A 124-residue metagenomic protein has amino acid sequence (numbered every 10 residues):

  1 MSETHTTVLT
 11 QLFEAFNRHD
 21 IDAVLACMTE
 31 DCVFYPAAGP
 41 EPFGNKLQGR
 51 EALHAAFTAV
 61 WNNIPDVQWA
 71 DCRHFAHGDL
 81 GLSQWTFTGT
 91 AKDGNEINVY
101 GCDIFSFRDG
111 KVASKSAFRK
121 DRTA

Functional and structural regions predicted by a protein language model:
M1-D31: Short, low-complexity N-terminal intrinsically disordered segments enriched in polar/charged residues
M1-S2, P42-K46, G94: Alpha-helix initiation/capping motif
E3-T4, H54-A124: A beta-strand edge to alpha-helix "cap/lid" segment located at domain peripheries
V8-R18, P40-G44, A59-N62, Q84: Short, mixed-charge, low-aromatic patches
L12-F16, M28, F34, L47 (+3 more regions): Broad hydrophobic/π-residue packing in well-ordered secondary structure
A23, T29-R73, G78: A solvent-exposed, acidic/Ser-Thr-rich amphipathic alpha-helical stretch
